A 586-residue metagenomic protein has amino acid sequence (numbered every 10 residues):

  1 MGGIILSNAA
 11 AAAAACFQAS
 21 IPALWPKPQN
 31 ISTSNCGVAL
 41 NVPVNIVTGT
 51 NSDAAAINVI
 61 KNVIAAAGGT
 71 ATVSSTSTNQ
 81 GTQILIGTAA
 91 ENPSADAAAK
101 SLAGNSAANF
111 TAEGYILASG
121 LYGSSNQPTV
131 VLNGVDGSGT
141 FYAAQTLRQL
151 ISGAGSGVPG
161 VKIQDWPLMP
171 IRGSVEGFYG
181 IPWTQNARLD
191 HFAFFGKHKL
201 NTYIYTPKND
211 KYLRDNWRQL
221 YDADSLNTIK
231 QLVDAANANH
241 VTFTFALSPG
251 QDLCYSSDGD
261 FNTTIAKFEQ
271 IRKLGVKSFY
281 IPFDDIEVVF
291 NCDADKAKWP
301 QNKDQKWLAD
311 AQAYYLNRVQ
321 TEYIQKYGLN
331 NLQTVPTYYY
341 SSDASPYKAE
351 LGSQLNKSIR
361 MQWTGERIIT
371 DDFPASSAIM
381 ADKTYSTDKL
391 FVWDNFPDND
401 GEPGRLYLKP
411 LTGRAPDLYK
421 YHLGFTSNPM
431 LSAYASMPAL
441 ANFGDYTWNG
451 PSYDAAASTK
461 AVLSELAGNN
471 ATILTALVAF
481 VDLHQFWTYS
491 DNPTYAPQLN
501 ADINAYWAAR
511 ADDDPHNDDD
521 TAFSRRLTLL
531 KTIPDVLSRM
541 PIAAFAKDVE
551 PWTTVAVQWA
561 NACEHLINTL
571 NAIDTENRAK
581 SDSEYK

Functional and structural regions predicted by a protein language model:
M1-A15: Fungal secretory targeting signals
A13-Q127, S156-K162: Acidic, contiguous N-terminal accessory segments
P22-A23, C36-V47, G81-Q83, T129 (+7 more regions): Hydrophobic beta-strand segments of well-ordered beta-sheets in folded domains
W25-P28, S452-K586: C-terminal functional modules
Q29-S32, S156-K162, D190, N227-Q231 (+4 more regions): Alpha-helical scaffolding within the catalytic cores of extracellular/periplasmic polymer-degrading hydrolases
G49-N51, I86-A89, N133-V135, K208 (+6 more regions): Active-site-proximal beta-strand/loop segments in catalytic clefts of secreted hydrolases
N109-D284: Feature activates predominantly on carbohydrate-active enzymes
S152, G177-F178, D215, L274-K277 (+1 more regions): Catalytic-core regions of glycoside hydrolase
